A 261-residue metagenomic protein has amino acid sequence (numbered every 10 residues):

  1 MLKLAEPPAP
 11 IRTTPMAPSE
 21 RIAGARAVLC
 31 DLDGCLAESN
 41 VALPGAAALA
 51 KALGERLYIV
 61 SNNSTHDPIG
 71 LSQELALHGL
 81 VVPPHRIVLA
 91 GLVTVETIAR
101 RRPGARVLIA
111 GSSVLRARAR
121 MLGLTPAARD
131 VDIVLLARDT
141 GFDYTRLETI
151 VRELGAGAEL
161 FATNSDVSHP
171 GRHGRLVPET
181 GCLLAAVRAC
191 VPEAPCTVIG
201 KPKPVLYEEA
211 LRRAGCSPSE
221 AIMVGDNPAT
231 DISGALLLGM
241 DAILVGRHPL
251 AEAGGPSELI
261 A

Functional and structural regions predicted by a protein language model:
L2-A52, S64-V88, L92-A261: Asp-based, Mg2+/Mn2+-dependent phosphohydrolase catalytic module
E55: Conserved phosphoryl-transfer catalytic core
S61: Short, surface-exposed tryptophan/glycine-enriched loops that mediate extracellular molecular recognition
